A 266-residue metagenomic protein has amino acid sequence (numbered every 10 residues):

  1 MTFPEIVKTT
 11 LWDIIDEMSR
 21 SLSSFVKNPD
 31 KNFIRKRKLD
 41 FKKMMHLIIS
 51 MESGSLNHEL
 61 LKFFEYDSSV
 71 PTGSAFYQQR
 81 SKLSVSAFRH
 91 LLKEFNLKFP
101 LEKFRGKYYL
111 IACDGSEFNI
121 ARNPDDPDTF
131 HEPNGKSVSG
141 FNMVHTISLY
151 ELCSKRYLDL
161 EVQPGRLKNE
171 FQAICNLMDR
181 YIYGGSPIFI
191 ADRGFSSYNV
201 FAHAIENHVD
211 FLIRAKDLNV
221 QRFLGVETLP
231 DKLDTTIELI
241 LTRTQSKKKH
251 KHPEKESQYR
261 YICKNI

Functional and structural regions predicted by a protein language model:
M1-L56, K62-F63, D67, P71 (+6 more regions): Single, function-defining residue in the core of a domain
K93-E102: A short, well-structured juxtamembrane/interface segment
Y109-I111: Conserved beta-strand elements of the Class I
D128-P133: Short Pro/Gly-enriched beta-strand edge/turn motifs at strand-loop
